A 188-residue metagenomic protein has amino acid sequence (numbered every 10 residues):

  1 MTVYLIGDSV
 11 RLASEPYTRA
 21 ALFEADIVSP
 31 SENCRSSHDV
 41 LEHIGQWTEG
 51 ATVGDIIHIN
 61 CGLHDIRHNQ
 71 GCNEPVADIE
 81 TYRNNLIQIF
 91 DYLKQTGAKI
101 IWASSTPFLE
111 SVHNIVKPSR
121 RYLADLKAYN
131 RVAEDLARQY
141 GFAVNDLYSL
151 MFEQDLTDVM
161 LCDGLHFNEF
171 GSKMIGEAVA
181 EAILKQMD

Functional and structural regions predicted by a protein language model:
M1-Q88, Y92: Conserved SGNH/GDSL esterase-like catalytic core that processes O-acyl groups on lipids and polysaccharides
V40-W47, E134, Y140, L161-D188: Histidine-centered active-site loop/cap adjacent to the catalytic His in serine esterases/O-acetyl transfer systems
N60, A103-S104: Alpha/beta-hydrolase-fold catalytic nucleophile elbow
I66-Q70, L109-H113, F152-T157: Short acidic/His/Gly/Ser-rich catalytic and metal-binding motifs that mark active-site loops of diverse hydrolases
G71-I79, V116-L123, M160-C162: Short glycine-enriched, charge-decorated loop/helix-capping segments at active-site entrances that position
Q95-I100, F142: A short helix->loop->beta-strand "cap" motif at the edges of active sites that frequently abuts
S104-P107, Y148-S149: Short, well-ordered beta-to-alpha junction loops that form the rim of enzyme active sites and present histidine/acidic
E110-L147: Substrate-gating cap/lid alpha-helix
